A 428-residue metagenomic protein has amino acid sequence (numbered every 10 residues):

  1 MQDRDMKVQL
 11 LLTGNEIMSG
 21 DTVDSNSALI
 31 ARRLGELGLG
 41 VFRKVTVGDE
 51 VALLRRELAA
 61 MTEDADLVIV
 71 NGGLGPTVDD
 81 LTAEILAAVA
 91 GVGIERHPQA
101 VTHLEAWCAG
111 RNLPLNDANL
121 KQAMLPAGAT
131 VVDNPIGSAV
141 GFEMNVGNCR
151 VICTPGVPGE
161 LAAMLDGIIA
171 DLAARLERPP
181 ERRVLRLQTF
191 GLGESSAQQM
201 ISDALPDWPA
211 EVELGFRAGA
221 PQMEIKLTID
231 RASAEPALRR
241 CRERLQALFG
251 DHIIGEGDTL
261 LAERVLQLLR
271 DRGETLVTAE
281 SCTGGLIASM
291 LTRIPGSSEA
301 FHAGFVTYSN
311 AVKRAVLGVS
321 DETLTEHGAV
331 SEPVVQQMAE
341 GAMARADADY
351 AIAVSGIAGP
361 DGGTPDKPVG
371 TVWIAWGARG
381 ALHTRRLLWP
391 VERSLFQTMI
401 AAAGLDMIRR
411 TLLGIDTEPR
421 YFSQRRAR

Functional and structural regions predicted by a protein language model:
D5-V45, P236: Glycine-rich phosphate/diphosphate-binding loop of Rossmann-like nucleotide-binding domains
V8-L10, V151, L276: Conserved hydrophobic helix-helix packing surfaces used for dimerization/oligomerization
T13-N15, V70-V78, P155-G156, D230-R231 (+1 more regions): Glycine-rich beta-strand-to-loop/alpha-helix junction loops that act as flexible
A31, G35-A60, R96-G137, V312-D349: Glycine-rich oxoanion-binding loops at beta->alpha junctions
L53-R56, E63, D80-L176: Proline/glycine-rich low-complexity loops and linkers
E143-M144, F216-A218, V372-A378: Short beta-strand elements
N145-P221, T228-D230, P236-R240: Accessory alpha-helical/coil subdomains and C-terminal extensions that flank or cap enzyme catalytic cores
E235-R428: Short alpha-helical segments enriched in small residues
